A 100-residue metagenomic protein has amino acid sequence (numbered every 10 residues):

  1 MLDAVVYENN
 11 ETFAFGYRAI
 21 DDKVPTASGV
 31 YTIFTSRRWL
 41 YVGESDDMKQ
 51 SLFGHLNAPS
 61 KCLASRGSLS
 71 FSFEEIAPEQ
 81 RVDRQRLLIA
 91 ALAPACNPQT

Functional and structural regions predicted by a protein language model:
M1-Q50, E74-A90: GIY-YIG nuclease catalytic motif and its immediate N-terminal context
L52-S60: Basic, amphipathic alpha-helical patches used to engage nucleic acids or provide basic targeting signals, exemplified
P59, R84-Q85, N97: Charged, low-complexity, helix-prone segments enriched in Lys/Glu/Asp/Gln
K61-C62, P94: A general structural signal for well-ordered secondary-structure junctions
L63-I76: Basic nucleic-acid-binding interfaces
P94-T100: Coupling/hinge elements of helicase-like and P-loop NTPase modules
